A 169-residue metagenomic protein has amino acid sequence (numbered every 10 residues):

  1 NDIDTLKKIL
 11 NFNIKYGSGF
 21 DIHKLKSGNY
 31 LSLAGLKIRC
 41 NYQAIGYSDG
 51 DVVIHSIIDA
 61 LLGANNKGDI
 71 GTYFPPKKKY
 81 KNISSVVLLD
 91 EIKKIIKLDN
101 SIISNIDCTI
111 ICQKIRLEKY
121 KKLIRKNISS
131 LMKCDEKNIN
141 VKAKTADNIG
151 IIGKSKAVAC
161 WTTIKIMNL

Functional and structural regions predicted by a protein language model:
T5-Y42: N-terminal extracellular/periplasmic Venus flytrap/periplasmic-binding protein-like
F20, K24, L62, T145: Short, glycine/acidic-enriched loop or turn micro-motifs at the edges of active sites
I38-S48, P76-Y80, N148-I152: A short glycine/serine-rich beta->alpha loop
D49-L61: Short alpha-helix carrying the canonical HExxH Zn2+-binding catalytic motif
A60-S104: Glycine- and Gly-Pro-enriched alpha-helical subdomains that act as flexible, kink-prone "lid/hinge" or packing modules
D107-R116, K122-G153: Short, conserved loop-to-beta-strand elements that form functional interface hotspots
I152-L169: C-terminal edge-of-domain segments
